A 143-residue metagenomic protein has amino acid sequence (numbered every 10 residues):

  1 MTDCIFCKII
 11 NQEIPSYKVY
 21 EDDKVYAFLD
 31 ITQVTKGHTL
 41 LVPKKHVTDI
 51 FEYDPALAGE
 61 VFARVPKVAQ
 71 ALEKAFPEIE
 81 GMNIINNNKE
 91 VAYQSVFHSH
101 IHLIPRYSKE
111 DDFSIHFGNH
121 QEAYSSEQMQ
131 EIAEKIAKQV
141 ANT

Functional and structural regions predicted by a protein language model:
M1-T143: HIT superfamily nucleotide-processing domains
